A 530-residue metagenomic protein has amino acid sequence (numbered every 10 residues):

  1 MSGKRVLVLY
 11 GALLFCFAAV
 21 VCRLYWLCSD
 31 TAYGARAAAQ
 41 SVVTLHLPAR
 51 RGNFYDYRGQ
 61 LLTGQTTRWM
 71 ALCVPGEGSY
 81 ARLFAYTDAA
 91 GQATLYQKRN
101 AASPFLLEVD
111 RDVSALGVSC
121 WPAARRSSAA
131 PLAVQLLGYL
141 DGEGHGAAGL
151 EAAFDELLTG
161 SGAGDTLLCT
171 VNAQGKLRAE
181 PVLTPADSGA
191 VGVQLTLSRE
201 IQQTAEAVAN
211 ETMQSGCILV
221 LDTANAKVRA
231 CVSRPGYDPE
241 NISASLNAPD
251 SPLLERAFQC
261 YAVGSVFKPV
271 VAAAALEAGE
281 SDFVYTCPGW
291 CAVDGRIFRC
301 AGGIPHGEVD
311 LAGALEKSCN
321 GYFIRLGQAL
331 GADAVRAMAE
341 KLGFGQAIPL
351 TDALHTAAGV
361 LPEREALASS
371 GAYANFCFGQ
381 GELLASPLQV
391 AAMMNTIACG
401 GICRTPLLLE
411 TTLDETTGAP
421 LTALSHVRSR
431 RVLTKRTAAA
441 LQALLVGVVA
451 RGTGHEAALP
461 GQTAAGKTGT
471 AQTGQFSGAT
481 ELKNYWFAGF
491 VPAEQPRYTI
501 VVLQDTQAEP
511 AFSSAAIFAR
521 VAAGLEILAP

Functional and structural regions predicted by a protein language model:
M1-S243, F283, R336-K341, A458 (+2 more regions): Periplasmic/cell-envelope proteins involved in peptidoglycan metabolism and beta-lactam response
T63, D222-S265, V270-Q504, P530: Beta-lactam-recognizing serine transpeptidase/beta-lactamase-like catalytic domain environment
